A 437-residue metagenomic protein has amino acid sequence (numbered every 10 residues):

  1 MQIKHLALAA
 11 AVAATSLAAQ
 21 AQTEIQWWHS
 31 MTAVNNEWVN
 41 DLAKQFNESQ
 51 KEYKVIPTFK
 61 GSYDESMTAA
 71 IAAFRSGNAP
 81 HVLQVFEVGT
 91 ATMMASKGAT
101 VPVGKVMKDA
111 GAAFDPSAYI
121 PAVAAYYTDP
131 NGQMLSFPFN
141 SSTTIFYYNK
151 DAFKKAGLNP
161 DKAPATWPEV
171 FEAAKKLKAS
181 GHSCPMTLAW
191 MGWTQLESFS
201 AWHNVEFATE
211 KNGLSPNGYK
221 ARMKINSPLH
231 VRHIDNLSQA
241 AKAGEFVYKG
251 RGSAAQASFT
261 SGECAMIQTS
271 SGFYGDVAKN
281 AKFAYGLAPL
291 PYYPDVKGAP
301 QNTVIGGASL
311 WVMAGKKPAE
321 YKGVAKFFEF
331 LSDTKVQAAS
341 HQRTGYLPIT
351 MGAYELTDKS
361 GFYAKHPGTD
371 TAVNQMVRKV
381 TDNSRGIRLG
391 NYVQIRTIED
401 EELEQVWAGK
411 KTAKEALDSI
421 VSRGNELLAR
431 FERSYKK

Functional and structural regions predicted by a protein language model:
Q45-Y119, K155-A165, S258, A265-M266 (+3 more regions): Extracytoplasmic "Venus flytrap"/periplasmic binding protein-like
A72, P80-H81, A112-A152, C184 (+2 more regions): A structural signal for short loop-to-beta-strand junctions that line the ligand-binding cleft of periplasmic/secreted
F86-I145, F171, E197-A201, G286-P289 (+3 more regions): Hinge/lid segment of periplasmic solute-binding proteins
T92, K97, K108-D109, S271-F283 (+2 more regions): C-terminal lobe and pocket-closing loops of periplasmic/extracytoplasmic Venus-flytrap solute-binding proteins
T128-F139, T144, K154, P168-K220 (+1 more regions): Extracytoplasmic/periplasmic solute-binding protein
K154, P160, A179, Q375-K437: Conserved C-terminal helix/tail region of periplasmic/extracytoplasmic solute-binding proteins
F171-L177, G213-K249: Glycine-centered hinge/linker elements that transmit conformational signals in sensory and ligand-binding systems
Q195-V205, V231-G323: Extracytoplasmic/periplasmic substrate-binding proteins
